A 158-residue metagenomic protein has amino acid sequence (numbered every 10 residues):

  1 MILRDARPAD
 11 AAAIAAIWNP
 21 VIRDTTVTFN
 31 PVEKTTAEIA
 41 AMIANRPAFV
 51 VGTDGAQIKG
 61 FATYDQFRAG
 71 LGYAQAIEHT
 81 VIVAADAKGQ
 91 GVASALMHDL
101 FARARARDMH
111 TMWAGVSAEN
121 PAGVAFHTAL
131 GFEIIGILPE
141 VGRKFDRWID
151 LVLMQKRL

Functional and structural regions predicted by a protein language model:
I2-I14: A short beta-loop-alpha structural element at the N-terminal edge of CoA-dependent acyl/N-acetyltransferase catalytic
A11, A15-A41: Conserved GNAT-fold acetyl-CoA-binding loop/helix
P31-D86, M97-H98, R103, R157-L158: Acetyl-CoA-dependent GNAT
Q57-F61, A122, W148: Glycine-rich acetyl-CoA-binding "A-motif" of GNAT/NAT acetyltransferases
T63-Q66, L71, W113-V116, T128 (+1 more regions): Conserved catalytic-core motifs of GNAT/GCN5-like acyltransferases
K88, A114-V124: Conserved beta-strand-loop-alpha-helix junction that forms the acyl-donor binding cleft
G89-A102, A125-A129: Conserved acetyl-CoA-binding loop-helix of GNAT-fold acetyltransferases
A104-V116: Conserved GNAT acetyl-CoA-binding A-motif
